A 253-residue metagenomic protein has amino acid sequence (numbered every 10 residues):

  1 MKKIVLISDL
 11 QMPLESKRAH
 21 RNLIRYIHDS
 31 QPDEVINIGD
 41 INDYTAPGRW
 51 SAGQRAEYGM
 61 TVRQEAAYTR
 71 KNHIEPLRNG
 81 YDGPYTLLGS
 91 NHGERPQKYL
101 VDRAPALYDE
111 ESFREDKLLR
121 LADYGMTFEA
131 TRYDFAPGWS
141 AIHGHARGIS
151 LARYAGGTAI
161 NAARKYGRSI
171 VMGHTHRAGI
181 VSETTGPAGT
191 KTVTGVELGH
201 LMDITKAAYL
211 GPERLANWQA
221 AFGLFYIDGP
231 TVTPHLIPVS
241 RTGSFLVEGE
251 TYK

Functional and structural regions predicted by a protein language model:
M1-V5, Y133-S140: Beta-strand-turn-beta hairpins that frame and shape the catalytic cleft of phosphate-ester-processing enzymes
K2, Q31-D33, D82-P84, P137 (+1 more regions): Short coil/turn segments at beta-strand junctions that form active-site/ligand-binding loops
K3-L6, D29-S30, H235-T251: Polar, enzyme-active/binding microenvironments
I4-L6, I36-I38, A141-H143, V171-M172: Structural motif
I7, M12-A122: Core catalytic region of metal-dependent phosphoesterases/phosphodiesterases, especially metallo-beta-lactamase-like
R21-I24, N72-E75, T127-A130, A155-A159: A generic local structural motif
L118-G138: Short acidic low-complexity segments
G138, I142-V239: Conserved beta-sheet core of the metallophosphoesterase superfamily
